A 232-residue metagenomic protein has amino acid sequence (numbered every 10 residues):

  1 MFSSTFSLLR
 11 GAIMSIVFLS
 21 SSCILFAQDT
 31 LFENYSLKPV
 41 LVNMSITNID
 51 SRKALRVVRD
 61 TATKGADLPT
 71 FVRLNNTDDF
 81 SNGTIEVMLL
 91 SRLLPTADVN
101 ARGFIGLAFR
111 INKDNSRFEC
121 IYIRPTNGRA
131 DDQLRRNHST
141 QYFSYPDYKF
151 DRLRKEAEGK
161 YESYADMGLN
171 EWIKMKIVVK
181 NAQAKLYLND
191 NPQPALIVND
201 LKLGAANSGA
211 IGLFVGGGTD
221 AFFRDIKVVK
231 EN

Functional and structural regions predicted by a protein language model:
M1-T30: Bacterial Sec-dependent N-terminal signal peptides
Q28-N232: Extracellular glycan-recognition regions
